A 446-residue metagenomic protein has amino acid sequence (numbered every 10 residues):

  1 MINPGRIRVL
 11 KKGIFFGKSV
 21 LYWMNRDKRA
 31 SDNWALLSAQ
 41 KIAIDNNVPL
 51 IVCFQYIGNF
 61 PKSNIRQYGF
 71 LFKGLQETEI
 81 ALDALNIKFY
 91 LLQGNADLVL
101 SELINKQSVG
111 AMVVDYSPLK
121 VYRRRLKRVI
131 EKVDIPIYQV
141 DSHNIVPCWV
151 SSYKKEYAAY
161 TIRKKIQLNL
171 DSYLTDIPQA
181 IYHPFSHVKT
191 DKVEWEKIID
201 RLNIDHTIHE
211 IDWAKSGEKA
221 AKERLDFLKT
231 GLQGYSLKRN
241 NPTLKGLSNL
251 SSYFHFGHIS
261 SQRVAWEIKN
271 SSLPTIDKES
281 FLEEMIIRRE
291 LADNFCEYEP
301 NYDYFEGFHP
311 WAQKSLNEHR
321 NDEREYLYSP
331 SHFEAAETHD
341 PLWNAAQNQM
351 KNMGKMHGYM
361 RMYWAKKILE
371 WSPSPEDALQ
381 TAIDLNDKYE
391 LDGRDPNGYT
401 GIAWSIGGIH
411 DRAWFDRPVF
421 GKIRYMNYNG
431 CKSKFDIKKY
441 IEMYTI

Functional and structural regions predicted by a protein language model:
M1-I177, D277, N348, K367-G401: Trp/Phe/Arg-rich N-terminal binding region typifying the photolyase-homology
K12-F16, A35, I51-Y56, G74-T78 (+8 more regions): Short amphipathic alpha-helical segments, especially helix-boundary/capping motifs
W23, Y138, R163, D226 (+3 more regions): Residues in well-ordered beta-strands of folded domains
R29-L37, F54-P61, L82-N86, A180-H183 (+5 more regions): Short, mixed-charge, low-aromatic patches
I65, G69, D212-K215, K219 (+1 more regions): Charge-dense, low-complexity intrinsically disordered segments
C148, K154-F308, F435-I446: Glycine/tryptophan-enriched, flexible segments
T243-I441: Active-site-proximal binding-pocket segments
